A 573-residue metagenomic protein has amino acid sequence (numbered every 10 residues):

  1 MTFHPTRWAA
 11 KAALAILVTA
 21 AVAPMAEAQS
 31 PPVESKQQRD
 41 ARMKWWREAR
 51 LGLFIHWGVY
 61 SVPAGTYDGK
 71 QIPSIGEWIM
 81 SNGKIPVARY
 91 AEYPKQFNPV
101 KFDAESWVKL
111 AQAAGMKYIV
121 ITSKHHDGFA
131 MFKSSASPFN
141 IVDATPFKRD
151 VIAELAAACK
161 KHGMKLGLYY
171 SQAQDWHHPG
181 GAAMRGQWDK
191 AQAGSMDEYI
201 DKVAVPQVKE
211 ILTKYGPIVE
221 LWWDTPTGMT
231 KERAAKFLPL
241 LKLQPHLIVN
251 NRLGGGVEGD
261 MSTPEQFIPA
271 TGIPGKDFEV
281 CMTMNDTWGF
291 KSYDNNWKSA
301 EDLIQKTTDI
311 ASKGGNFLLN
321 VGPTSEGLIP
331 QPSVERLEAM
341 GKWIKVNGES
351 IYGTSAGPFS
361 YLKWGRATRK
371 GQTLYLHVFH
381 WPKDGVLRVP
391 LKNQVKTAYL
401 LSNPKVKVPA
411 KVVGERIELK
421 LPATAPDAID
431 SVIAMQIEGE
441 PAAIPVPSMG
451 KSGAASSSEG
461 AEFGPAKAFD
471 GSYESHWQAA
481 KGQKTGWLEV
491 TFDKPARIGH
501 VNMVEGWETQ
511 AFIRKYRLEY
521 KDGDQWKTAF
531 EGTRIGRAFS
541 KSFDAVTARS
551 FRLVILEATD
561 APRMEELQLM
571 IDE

Functional and structural regions predicted by a protein language model:
T2-A13: Bacterial N-terminal signal peptides that target proteins for export
K11-A23: Bacterial N-terminal signal peptides
P24-A28: Sec/Tat signal peptide C-region and signal peptidase I cleavage site
Q29-P465, F469, A480, E489-T491 (+7 more regions): Mature catalytic domains of secreted/periplasmic carbohydrate-active enzymes
L569-M570: Short beta-strand edge segments in extracellular beta-sheet folds
